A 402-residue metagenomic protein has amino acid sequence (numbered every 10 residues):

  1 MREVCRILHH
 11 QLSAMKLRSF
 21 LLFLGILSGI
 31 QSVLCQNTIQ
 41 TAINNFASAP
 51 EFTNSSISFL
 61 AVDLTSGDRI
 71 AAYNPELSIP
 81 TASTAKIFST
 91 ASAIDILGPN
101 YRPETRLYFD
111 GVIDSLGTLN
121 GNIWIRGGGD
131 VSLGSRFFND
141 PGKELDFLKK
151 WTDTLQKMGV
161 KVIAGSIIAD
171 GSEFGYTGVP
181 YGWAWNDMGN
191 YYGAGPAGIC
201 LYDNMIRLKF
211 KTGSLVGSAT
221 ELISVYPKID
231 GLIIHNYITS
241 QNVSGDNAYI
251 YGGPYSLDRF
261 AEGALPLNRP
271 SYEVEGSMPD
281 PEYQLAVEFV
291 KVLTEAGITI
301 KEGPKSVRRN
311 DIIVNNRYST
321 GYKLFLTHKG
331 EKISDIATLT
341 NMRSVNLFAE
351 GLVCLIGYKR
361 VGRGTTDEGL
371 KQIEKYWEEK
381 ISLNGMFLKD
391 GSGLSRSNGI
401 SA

Functional and structural regions predicted by a protein language model:
M1-T38: Bacterial Sec-dependent N-terminal signal peptides
Q36-L77, D153-G159: Beta-lactamase-like hydrolase cores
I39, T81, A85, L285 (+3 more regions): Hydrophobic (often cysteine-bearing) scaffold residues that line and stabilize catalytic clefts of nucleotide/cofactor
N44-F46, I96-L383: Conserved serine DD-peptidase/penicillin-binding transpeptidase domain and beta-lactam-recognizing active-site
A72-S92, I96, G391: Short active-site loop at a secondary-structure junction that contains or immediately precedes the catalytic residue(s)
P75-E76, I356-Y358, K389-R396: Conserved short loop/turn motifs at secondary-structure junctions
I79-I87, G276-Y283, S395-I400: Short, conserved micro-motifs enriched in small and acidic residues
Q372, N384-A402: C-terminal soluble interaction/assembly domains
